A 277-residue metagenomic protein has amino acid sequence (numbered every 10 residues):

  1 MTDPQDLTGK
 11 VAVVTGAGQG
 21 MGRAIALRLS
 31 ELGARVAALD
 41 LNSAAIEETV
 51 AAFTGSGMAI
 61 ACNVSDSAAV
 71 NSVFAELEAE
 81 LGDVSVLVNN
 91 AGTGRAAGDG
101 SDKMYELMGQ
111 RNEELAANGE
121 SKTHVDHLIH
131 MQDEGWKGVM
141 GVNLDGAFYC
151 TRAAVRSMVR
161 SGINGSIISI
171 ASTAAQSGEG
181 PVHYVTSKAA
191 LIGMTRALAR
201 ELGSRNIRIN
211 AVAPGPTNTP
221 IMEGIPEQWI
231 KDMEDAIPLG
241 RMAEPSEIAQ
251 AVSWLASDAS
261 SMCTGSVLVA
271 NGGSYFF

Functional and structural regions predicted by a protein language model:
T2-P4, G94, M108, V252-S253 (+1 more regions): Short C-terminal tail/terminal secondary-structure segment of NAD(P)H-dependent dehydrogenase/reductase domains
D6-A37, L198: Canonical Rossmann dinucleotide-binding motif of NAD(H)/NADP(H)-dependent dehydrogenases/reductases, specifically
S43-A44, C62-F74, T93, D133 (+1 more regions): The beta1-alpha1 cofactor-binding region of Rossmann-like NAD(H)/NADP(H)-dependent oxidoreductases
T93, M104-F148, I168, L191: Catalytic Tyr-X3-Lys loop
D133, G141-S161, A199-R200, S253 (+1 more regions): Amphipathic alpha-helical dimer-interface segment in Rossmann-like NAD(P)H-dependent oxidoreductases
T151, S187, T195: Active-site helix of classical SDR
S172: Residue(s) in the substrate-gating loop at a strand-loop-helix junction that position the organic substrate next
G203, R208, C263-G265: Short, small/polar-rich loop/turn modules that mediate ligand/substrate recognition or access, typified
